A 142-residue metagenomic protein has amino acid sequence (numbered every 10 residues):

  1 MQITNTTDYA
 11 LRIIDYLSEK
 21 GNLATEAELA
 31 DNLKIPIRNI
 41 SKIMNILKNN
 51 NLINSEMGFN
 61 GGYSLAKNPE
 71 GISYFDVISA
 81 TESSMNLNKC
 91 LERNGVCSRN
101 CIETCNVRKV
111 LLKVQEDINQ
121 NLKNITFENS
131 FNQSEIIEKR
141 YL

Functional and structural regions predicted by a protein language model:
T6, S18-T25: Short capping segments at the starts of secondary-structure elements
D15-G21, N45, K67: Short, locally clustered residues in the helix-turn-helix/winged-helix DNA-binding domain
A27-L33: A short alpha-helical element within helix-turn-helix/winged-helix DNA-binding domains across DNA-binding proteins
R38: Key DNA-contact positions within bacterial/archaeal DNA-binding proteins
N50-N51: Glycine-centered, phosphate/nucleic-acid-interacting loop/turn motifs that mediate DNA/RNA or nucleotide
F59-A66: Minor-groove-contacting beta-hairpin "wing" of winged helix-turn-helix DNA-binding domains
P69-N94: Conserved segment of winged-helix/HTH DNA-binding domains
E92-L142: C-terminal regulatory/oligomerization modules of transcriptional regulators
